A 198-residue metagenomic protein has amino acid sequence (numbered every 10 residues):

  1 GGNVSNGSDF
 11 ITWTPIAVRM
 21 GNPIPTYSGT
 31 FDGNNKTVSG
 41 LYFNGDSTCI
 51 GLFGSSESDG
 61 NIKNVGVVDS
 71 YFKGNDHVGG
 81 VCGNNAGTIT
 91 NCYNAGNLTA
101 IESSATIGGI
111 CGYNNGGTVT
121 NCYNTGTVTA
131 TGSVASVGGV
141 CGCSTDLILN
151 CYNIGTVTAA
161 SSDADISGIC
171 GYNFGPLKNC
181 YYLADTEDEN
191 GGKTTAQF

Functional and structural regions predicted by a protein language model:
G1-F198: Surface-exposed repetitive/solenoidal architectures
